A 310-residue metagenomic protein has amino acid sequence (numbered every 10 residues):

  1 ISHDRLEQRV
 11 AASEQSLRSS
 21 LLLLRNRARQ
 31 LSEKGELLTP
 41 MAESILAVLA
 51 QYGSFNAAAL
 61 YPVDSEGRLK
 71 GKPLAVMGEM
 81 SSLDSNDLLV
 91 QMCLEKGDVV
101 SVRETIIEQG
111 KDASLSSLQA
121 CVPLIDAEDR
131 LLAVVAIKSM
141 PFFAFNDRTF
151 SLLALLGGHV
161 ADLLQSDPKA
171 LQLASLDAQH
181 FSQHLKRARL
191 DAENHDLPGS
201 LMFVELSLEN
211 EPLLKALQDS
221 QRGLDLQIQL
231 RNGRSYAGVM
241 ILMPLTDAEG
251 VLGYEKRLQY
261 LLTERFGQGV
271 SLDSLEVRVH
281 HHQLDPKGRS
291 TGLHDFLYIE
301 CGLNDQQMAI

Functional and structural regions predicted by a protein language model:
S2-E33: Signal-transmission linkers at sensory-effector interfaces
R29-I45, S175-H180: Signal-transducing coiled-coil linker helices
V63, K70-K72, E79-K111: Regulatory sensory and allosteric helical modules in signal-transduction proteins and certain transcription factors
G110, K138-L153: Regulatory loop-to-helix N-cap segments in sensory/regulatory domains that couple ligand/signal detection
S117-D126: A short, aliphatic-rich beta-strand micro-motif
V134-F143, M243-T246: Short beta-strand-to-loop transition segments that serve as allosteric relay/switch motifs in sensory/regulatory domains
H184-L206: Active-site-proximal structural segments of metal-dependent nucleotidyl cyclase/transferase enzymes
L214-G250, Y260-G269: Conserved helix-loop-beta segment at the catalytic/binding core of cyclic-nucleotide signaling proteins
